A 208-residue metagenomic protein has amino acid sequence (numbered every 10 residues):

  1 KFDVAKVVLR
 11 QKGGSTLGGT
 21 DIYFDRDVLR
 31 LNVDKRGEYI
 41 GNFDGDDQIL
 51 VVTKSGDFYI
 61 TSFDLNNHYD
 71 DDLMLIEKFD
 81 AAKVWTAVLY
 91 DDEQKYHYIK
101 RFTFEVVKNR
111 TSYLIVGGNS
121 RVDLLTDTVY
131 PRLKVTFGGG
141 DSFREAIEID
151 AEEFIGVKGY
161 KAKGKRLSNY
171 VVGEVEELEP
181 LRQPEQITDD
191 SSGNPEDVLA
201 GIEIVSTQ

Functional and structural regions predicted by a protein language model:
K1-Q208: C-terminal interaction appendages of subunits in large macromolecular complexes
